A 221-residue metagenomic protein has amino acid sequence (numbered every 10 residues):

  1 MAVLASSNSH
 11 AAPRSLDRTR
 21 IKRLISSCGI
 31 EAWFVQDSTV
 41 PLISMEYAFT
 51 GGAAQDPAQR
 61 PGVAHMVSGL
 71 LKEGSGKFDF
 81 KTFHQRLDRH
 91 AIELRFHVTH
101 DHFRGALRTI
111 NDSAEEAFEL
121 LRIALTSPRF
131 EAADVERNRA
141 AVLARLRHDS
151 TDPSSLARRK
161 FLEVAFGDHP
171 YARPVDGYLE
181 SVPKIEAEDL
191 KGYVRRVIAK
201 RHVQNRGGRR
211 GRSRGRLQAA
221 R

Functional and structural regions predicted by a protein language model:
V3-P13, G167, Y171, V175 (+1 more regions): An aromatic/glycine/proline-enriched structural segment found at the starts of mature extracellular/organellar domains
R14-E46: Mature N-terminal segment immediately following signal peptide/propeptide cleavage in secreted/periplasmic
W33-V35, T39-G69, F80-T126, R139 (+3 more regions): M16 family metallopeptidases and their MPP-like homologs
G74-K77, L125-A133: Short, polar/flexible loop-turn hinges at active-site or ligand-entry regions and domain interfaces
F80, A132, A187, S213-R214: Alpha-helix N-capping/helix-start residues
V182-E186: Short, charged, amphipathic alpha-helices and their helix-cap/turn boundaries
V194: Conserved, carboxylate-rich catalytic/transport cores that coordinate ions
